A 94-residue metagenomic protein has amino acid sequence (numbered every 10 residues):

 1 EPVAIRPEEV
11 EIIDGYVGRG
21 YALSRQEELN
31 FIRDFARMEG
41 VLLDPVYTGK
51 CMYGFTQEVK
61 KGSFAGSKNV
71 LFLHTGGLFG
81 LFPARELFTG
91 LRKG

Functional and structural regions predicted by a protein language model:
R6-G66: Active-site-adjacent helical/loop segments in soluble small-molecule enzymes
T56-G94: Phosphate-binding loop/pocket of nucleotide- and phosphate-handling active sites
